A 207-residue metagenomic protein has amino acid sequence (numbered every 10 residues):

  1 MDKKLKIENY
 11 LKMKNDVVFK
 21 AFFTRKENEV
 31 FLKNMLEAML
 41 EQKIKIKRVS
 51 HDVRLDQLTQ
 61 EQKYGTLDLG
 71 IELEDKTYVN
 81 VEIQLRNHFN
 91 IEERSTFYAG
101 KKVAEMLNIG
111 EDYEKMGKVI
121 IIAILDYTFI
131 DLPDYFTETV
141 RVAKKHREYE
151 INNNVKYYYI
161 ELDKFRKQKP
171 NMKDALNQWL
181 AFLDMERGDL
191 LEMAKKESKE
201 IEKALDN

Functional and structural regions predicted by a protein language model:
M1-N207: Elongated, amphipathic alpha-helical interaction scaffolds
